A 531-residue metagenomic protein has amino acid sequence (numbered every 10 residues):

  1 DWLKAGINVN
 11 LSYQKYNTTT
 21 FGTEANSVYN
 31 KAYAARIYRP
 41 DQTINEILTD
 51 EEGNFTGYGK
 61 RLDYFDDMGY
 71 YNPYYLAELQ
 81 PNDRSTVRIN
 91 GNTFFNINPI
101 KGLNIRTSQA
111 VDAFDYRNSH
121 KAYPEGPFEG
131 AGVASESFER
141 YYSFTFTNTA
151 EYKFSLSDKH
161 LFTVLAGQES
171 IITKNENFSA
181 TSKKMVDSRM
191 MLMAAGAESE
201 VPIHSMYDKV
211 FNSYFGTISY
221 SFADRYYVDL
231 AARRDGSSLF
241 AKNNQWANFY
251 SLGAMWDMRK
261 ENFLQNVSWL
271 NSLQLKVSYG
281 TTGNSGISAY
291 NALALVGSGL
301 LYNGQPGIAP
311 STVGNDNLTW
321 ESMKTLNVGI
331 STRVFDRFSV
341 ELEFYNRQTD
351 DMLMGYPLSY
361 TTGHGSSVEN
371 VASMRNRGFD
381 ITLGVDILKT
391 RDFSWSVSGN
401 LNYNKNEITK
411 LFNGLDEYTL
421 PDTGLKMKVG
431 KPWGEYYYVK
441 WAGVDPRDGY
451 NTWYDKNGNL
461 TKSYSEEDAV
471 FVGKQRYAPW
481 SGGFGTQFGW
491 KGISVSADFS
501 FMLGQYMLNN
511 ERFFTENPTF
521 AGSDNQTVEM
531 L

Functional and structural regions predicted by a protein language model:
D1, G91-I97, N148-Y152, A166 (+7 more regions): Residues on the lipid-exposed face of transmembrane beta-strands in outer-membrane beta-barrel proteins
W2-R88, R106-N212, L239-A241, M258-T325 (+4 more regions): Surface-exposed loop/interface segments of Gram-negative outer-membrane beta-barrel transport/assembly proteins
S213, A247-S251: Transmembrane beta-barrel architecture of outer membranes
G216-A232: Short, contiguous hydrophobic alpha-helices characteristic of membrane insertion segments
V228-S237, D386: Transmembrane beta-strand segments that form the barrel wall of outer-membrane beta-barrel proteins
K242-W246: Short glycine/threonine-rich loop-to-helix capping motif typified by GTGT followed within a few residues by an Asp-Pro
S396, Q475-L503: Conserved C-terminal beta-signal and adjacent last beta-strands/turns of outer-membrane beta-barrel proteins
